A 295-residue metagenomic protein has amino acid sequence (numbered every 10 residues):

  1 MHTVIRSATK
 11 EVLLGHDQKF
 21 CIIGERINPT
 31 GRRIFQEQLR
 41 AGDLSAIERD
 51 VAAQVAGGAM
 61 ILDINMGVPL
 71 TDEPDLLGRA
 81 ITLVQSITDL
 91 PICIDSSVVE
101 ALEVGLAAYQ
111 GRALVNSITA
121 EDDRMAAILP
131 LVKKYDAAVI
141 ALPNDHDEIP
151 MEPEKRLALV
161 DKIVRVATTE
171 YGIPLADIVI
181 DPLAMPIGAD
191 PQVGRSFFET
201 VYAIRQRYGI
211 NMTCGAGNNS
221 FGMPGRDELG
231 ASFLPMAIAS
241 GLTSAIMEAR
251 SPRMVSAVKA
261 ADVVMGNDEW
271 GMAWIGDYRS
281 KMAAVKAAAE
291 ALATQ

Functional and structural regions predicted by a protein language model:
M1-V179, M185-Q295: Domain-level signal for soluble alpha/beta catalytic cores
